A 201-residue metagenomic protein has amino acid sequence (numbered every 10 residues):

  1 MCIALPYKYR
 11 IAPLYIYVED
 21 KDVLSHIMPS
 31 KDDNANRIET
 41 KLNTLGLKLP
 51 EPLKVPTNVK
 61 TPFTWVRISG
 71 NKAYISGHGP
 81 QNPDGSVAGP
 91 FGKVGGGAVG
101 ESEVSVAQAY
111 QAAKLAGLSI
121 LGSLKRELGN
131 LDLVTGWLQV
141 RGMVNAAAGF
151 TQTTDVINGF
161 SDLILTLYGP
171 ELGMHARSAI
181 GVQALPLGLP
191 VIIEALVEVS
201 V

Functional and structural regions predicted by a protein language model:
L5-I11, Y15-Y17: N-terminal polybasic/positive-inside topogenic patches
L14-L118, G122-R141, A146-V201: N-terminal presequence-like segments and the immediate start of the first folded domain
